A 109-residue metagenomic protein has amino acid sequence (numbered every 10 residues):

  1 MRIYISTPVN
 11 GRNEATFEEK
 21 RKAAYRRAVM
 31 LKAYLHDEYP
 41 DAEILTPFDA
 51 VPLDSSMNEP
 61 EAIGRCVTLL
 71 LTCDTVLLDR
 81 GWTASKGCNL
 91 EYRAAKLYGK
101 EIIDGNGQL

Functional and structural regions predicted by a protein language model:
M1-L109: Conserved catalytic or regulatory cores that recognize and/or transform ribose-phosphate-containing ligands
